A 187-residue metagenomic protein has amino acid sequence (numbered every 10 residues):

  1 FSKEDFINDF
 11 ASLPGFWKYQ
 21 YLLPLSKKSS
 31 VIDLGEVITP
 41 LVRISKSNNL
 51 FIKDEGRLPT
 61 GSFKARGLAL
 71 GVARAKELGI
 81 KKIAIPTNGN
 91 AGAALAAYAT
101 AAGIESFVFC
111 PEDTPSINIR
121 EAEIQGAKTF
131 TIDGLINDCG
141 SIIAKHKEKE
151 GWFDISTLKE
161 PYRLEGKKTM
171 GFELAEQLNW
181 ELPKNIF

Functional and structural regions predicted by a protein language model:
F1-F187: PLP-dependent amino-acid enzyme catalytic core
